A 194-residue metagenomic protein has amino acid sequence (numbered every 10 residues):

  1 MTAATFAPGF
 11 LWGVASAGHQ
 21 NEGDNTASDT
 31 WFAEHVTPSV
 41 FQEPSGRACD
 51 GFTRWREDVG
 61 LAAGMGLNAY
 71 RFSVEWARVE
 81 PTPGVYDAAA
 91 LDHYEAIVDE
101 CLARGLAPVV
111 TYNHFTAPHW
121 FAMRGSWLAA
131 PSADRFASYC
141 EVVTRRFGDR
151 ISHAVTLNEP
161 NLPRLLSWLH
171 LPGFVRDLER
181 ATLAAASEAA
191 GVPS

Functional and structural regions predicted by a protein language model:
T2-S39, A63, P83, D92-S194: Active-site region of glycoside hydrolase catalytic domains
T37-R47: Acidic/histidine-rich helix-loop elements that form or flank divalent-metal/phosphate-binding sites at the catalytic
S45, F52, P81-G84, S126: Short, flexible active-site loop motifs that bind/organize anionic cofactors or intermediates
C49-T53, A88, A130, D134: Conserved phosphate-coordination/catalytic loops
D50, R54-E75, A107: Catalytic domains of carbohydrate-active enzymes, especially glycoside hydrolases
V74-A88: Glycine-rich, proline-tolerant flexible connector loops at the mouths of alpha/beta enzymes
